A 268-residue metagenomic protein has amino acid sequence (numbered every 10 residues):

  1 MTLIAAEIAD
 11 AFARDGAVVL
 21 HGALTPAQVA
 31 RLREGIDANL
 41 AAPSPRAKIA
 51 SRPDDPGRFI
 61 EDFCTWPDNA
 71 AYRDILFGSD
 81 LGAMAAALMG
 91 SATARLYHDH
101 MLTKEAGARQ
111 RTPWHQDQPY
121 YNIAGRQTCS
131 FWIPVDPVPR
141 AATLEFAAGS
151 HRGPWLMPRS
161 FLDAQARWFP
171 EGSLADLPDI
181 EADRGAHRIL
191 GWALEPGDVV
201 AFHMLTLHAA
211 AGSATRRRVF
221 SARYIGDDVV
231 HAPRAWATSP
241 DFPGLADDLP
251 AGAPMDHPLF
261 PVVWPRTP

Functional and structural regions predicted by a protein language model:
M1-D15, H21-W114, Y120-N122, A237: Non-heme Fe(II)-dependent double-stranded beta-helix
G35, R46-D54, R159, V199-A201 (+1 more regions): Non-heme Fe(II)/2-oxoglutarate
L81, S91, A106-A108, P137-R140 (+3 more regions): Short, charged/polar surface micro-motifs in flexible loops or helix N-caps
A92-A94, H98-D99, Q110-T112, Q127-I133 (+2 more regions): Generic beta-strand structural signal
H100, Q116, I133-P137, F146-A148: Short, structured patches in soluble enzyme cores that scaffold and shape functional sites
R111-P119, F146, M204-A211, A222: Histidine-centered catalytic micro-motifs
N122-P139, A193, A201, R223-G226: Short, conserved beta-strand element in jelly-roll/cupin
R140-T206: Double-stranded beta-helix
